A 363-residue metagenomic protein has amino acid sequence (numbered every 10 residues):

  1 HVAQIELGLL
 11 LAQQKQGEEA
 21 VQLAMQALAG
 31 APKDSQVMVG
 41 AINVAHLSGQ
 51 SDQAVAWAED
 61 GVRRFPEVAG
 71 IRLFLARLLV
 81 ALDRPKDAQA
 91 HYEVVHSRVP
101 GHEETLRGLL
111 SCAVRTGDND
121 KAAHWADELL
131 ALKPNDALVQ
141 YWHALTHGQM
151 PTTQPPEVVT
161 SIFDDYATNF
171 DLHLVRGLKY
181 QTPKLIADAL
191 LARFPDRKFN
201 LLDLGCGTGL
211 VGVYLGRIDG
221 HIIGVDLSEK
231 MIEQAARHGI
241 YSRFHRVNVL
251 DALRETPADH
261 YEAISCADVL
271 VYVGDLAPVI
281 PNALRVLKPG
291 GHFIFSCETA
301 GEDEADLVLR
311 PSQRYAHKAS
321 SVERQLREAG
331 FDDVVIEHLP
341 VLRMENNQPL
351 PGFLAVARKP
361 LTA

Functional and structural regions predicted by a protein language model:
E6, G40, F74, G108-L109 (+1 more regions): Canonical tetratricopeptide repeat
G108-T160: N-terminal auxiliary segments of SAM/dcSAM-dependent transferases
L202, T208-L253: Class I SAM-dependent methyltransferase SAM/SAH-binding core
R254-I264: A short acidic, Gly/Pro-enriched loop at the edge of an enzyme's catalytic core that lines a small-molecule cofactor
A277-P289: A short glycine-rich, Lys/Arg-flanked "PGG" loop and its adjoining helix->strand segment in the class I
F295-R314: Short, glycine-/aromatic-enriched active-site segment of Class I SAM-dependent methyltransferases
R314-G330: Short alpha-helix
